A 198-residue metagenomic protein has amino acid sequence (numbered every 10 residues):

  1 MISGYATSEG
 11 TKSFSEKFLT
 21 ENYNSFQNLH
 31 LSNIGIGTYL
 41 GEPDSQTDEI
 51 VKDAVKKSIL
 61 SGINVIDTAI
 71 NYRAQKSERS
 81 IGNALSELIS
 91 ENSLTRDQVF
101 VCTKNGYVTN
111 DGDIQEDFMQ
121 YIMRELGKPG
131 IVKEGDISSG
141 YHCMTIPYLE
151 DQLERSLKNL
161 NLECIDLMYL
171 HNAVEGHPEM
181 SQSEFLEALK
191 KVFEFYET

Functional and structural regions predicted by a protein language model:
M1-K104, T109-Y121: N-terminal binding-site loop/beta-alpha segment at the start of enzyme catalytic domains that lines or forms
E125-T198: Glycine/proline-rich, positively charged, aromatic-decorated active-site loop/lid region on the catalytic face
